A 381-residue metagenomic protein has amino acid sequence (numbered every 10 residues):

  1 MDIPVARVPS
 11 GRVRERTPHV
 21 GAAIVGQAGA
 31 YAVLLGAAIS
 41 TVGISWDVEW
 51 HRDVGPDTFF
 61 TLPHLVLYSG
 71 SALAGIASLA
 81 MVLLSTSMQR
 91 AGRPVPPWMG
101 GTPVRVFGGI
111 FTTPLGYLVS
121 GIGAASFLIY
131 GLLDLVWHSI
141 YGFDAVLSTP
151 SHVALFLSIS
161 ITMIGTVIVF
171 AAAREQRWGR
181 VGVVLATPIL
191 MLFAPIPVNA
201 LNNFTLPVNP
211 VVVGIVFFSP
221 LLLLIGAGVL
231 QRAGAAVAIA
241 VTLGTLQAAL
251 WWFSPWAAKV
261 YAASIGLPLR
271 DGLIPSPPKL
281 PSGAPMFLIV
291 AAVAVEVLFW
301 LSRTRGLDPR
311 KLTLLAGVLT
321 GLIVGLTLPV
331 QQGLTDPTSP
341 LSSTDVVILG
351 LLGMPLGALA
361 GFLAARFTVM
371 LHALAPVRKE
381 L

Functional and structural regions predicted by a protein language model:
D2, L65-L83, V153-V169, I215-R232 (+2 more regions): Hydrophobic cores of alpha-helical transmembrane segments in multi-pass inner/ER membrane proteins, independent
D2-G26, S87-L115, R174-W178, T304-D308 (+1 more regions): Membrane-interfacial, low-structure loops and terminal tails that flank and connect transmembrane helices in multi-pass
D2-L79: N-terminal signal-anchor module of multipass membrane proteins
G26-A38, F111-A125, E175-T187, A233-G244 (+2 more regions): Membrane-interfacial loop-to-transmembrane alpha-helix junctions, especially the N-terminal start
I39-I44, S126-L133, P188-N199, L243-W256 (+1 more regions): Aromatic-anchored segments of alpha-helical transmembrane domains
S45-L65, L133-S151, I196-I215, W256-P277 (+1 more regions): Membrane-interface interhelical loops and short amphipathic "cap" helices that link adjacent transmembrane segments
V104-V119, L133-A186, P197-V212: Membrane-interface helix-loop-helix junctions at boundaries between adjacent transmembrane segments
L267-I289, W300-L381: C-terminal transmembrane helix-loop-helix hairpin of multi-pass membrane proteins
